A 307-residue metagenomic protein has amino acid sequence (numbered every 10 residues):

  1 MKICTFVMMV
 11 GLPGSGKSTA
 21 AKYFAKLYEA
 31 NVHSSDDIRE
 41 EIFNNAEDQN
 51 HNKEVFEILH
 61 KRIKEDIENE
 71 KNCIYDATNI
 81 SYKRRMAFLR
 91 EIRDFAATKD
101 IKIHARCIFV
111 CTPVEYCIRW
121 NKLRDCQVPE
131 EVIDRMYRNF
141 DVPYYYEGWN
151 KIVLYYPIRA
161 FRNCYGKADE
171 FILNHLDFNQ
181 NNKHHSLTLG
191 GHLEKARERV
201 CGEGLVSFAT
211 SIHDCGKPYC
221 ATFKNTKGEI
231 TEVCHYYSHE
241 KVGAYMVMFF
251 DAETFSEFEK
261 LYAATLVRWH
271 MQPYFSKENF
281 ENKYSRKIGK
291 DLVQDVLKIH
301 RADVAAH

Functional and structural regions predicted by a protein language model:
K2-V7, E70-K71: Pre-Walker A (Motif I) flank of P-loop NTPase domains
F6-V10, S15, Y23, E115-Y165: Conserved GTP-binding G-domain of TRAFAC-class P-loop NTPases and closely related GTPase folds
T19-K71: Conserved substrate/cofactor phosphate-moiety recognition/catalytic segment in nucleotide-dependent phosphotransferases
A30-V32, A105-C107, K151-Y155: Conserved beta-strand scaffold positions in the cores of enzyme catalytic domains, especially in NTP/NDP-utilizing
H51-A105: Glycine-rich phosphate-binding loop used to anchor ATP phosphates in small-molecule kinases, encompassing both
I101-C117: Conserved phosphate-donor/acceptor-positioning beta-strand/loop module used by diverse small-molecule
A168-R197, P218, T222-E232: Active-site flanking loop/helix segments enriched in acidic
A196-A306: Divalent metal-dependent catalytic cores for phosphoryl transfer on phosphate-bearing substrates
